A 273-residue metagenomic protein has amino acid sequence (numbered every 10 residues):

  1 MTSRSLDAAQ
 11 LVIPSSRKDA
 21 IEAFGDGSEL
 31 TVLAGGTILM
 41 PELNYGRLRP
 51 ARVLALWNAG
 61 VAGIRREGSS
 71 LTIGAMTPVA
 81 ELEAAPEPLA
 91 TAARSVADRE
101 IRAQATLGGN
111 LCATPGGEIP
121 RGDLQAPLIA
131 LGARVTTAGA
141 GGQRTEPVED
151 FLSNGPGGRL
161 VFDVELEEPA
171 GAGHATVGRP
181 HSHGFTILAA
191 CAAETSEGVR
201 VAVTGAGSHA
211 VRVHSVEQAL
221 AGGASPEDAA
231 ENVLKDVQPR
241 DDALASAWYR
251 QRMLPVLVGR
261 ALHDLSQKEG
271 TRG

Functional and structural regions predicted by a protein language model:
M1-G273: C-terminal structural segment of proteins
